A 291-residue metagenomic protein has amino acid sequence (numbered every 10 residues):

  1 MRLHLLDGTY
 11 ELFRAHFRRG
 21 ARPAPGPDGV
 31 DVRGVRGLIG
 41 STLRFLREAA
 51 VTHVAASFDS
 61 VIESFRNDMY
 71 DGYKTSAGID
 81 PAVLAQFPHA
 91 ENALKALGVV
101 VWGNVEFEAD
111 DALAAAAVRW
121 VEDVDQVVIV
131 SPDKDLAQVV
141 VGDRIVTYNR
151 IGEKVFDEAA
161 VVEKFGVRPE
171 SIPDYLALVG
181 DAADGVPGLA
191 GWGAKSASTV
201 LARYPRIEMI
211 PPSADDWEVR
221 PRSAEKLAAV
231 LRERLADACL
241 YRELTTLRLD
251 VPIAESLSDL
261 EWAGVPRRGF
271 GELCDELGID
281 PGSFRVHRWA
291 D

Functional and structural regions predicted by a protein language model:
M1-G98, G152, G269: Domain-level signal for Mg2+-assisted phosphodiester chemistry and nucleotide/NA-binding surfaces in nucleic-acid
A21-P25, S76-A254, D280: Extended two-metal-dependent nuclease catalytic cores across DNA- and RNA-processing enzymes
E233-R234, A238, E243-D291: Low-complexity, acidic/Ser/Thr- and charged residue-rich accessory regions of DNA metabolism proteins
